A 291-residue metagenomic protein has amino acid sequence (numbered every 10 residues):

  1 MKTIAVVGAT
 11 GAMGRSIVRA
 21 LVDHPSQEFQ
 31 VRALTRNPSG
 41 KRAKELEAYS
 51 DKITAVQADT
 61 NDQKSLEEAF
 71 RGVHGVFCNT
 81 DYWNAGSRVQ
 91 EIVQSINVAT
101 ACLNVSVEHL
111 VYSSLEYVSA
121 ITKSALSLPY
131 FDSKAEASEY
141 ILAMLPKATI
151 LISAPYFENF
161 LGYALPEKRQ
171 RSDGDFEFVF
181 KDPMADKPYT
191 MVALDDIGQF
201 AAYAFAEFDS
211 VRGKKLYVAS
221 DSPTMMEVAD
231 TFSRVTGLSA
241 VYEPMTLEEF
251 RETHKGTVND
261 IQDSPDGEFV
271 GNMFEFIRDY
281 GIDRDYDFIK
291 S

Functional and structural regions predicted by a protein language model:
K2-Q30, L34-E47, N61-K64, A69-R71 (+8 more regions): Oxidoreductase cofactor-interface core, primarily capturing Rossmann-like NAD(P)-dependent enzymes
A58: Cofactor-binding loops of NAD(P)H-dependent oxidoreductases, dominated by short-chain dehydrogenase/reductases
S113: Active-site groove signature of glycoside hydrolases
L247-S291: A hydrophobic C-terminal alpha-helical subdomain
